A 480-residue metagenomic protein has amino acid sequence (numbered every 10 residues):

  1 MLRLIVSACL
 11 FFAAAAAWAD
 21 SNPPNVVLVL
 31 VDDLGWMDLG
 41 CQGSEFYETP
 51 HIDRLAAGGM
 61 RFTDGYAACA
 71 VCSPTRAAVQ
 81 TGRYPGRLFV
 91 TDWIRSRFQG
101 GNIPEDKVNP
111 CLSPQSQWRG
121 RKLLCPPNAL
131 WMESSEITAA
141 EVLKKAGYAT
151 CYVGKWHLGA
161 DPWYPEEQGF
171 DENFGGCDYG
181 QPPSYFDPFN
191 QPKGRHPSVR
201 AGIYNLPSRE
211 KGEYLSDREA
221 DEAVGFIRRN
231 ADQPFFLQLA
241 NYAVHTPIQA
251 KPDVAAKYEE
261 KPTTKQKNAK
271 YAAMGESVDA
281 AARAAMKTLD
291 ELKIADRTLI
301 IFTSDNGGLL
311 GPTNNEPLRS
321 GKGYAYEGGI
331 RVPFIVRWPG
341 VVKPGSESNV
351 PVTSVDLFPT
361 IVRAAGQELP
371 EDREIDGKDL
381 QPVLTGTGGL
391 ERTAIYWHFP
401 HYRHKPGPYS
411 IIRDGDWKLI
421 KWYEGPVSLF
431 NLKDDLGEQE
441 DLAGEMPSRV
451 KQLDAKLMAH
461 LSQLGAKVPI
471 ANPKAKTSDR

Functional and structural regions predicted by a protein language model:
S21-P24, V31, G35, R61 (+8 more regions): Long, internal low-complexity/basic segments
N22-V27, G58-T63, A146-C151, D171 (+4 more regions): Loop/turn elements at helix/coil->beta-strand transitions in domains of secreted/extracellular proteins
P23-G35, R54-L55, D64, V79 (+11 more regions): Beta-strand elements within well-structured catalytic alpha/beta cores of enzymes that handle phosphate/sulfate esters
S44-E48, Y66-V71, R97, N128-I137 (+8 more regions): A short beta-strand-to-alpha-helix junction
E45-A77, G82-R87, A149-C151, D171-C177 (+1 more regions): Short, structured active-site-proximal loop/turn typified by the sulfatase FGly-forming signature C/S-X-P-X-R
I94-A149, W156-F235, N241-A250: Formylglycine-dependent
P165-G169, T246-D253, K287-V341, T353: Histidine-centered active-site microenvironments of extracellular/periplasmic hydrolases and transferases
E172, C177-P182, G308-N314, S320-E327 (+5 more regions): C-terminal cap/loop subdomain of S1 sulfatases and analogous C-terminal strand-loop tails that border
